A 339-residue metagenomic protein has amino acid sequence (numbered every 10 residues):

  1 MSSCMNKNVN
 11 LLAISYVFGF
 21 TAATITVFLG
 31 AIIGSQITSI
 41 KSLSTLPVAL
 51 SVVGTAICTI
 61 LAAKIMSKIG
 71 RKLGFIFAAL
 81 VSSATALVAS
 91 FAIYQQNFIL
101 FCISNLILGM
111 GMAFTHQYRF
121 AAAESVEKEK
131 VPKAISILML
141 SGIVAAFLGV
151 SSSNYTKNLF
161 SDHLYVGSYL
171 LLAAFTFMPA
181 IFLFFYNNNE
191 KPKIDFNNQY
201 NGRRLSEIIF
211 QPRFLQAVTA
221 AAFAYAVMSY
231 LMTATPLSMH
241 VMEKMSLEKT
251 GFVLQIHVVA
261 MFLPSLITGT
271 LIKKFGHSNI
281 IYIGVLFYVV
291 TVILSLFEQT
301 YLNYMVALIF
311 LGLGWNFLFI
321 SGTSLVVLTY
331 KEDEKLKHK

Functional and structural regions predicted by a protein language model:
M1-N6, N187-T219: Juxtamembrane intracellular "pre-TM" segments in multi-pass secondary transporters
S2-S35, L106, F210-L231, I309: Pair of pore-lining "gating" transmembrane helices in MFS-fold secondary transporters
L29-K41, T233-V253: Short amphipathic helix-loop junctions that connect adjacent transmembrane helices in Major Facilitator Superfamily/SLC
G30, M112-E127, F317-Y330: Intracellular juxtamembrane helix-capping segments at the cytosolic ends of symmetry-related transmembrane helices
C58-R71, L263-H277: Helix-to-loop junctions at the C-terminal end of transmembrane segments in multipass secondary transporters
L80-Q95, F287-Q299: C-terminal ends and interior cores of transmembrane alpha-helices in multi-pass membrane transporters/permeases
C102-L140: Cytoplasmic helix-loop-helix junction between adjacent transmembrane helices in 12-TM secondary transporters
G149, S153-N154, A173-I194: C-terminal membrane-cytosol helix-exit motif in multi-pass small-molecule transporters
